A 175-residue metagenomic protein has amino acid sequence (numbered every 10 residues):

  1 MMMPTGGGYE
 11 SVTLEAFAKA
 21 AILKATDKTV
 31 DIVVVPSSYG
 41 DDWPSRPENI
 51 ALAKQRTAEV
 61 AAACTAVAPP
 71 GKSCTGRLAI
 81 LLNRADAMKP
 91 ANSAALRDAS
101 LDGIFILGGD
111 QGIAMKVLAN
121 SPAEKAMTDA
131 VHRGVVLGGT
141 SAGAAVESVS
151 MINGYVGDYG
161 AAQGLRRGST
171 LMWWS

Functional and structural regions predicted by a protein language model:
M1-G112: Extended, subdomain-level signal for the structured scaffold at the beginning of enzyme domains
L107, M115-S175: Class I SAM-dependent methyltransferase SAM-binding "motif I" and its flanking Rossmann-like core
